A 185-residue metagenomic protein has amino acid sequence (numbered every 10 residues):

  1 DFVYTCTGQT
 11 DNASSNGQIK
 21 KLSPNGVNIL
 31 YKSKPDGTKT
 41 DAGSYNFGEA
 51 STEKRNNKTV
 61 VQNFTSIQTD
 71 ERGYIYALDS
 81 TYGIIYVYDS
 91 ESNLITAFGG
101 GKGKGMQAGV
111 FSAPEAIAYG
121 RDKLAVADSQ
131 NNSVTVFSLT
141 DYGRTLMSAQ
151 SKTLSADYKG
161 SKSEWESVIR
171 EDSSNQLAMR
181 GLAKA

Functional and structural regions predicted by a protein language model:
D1-Y158, S163-G181: Eukaryotic scaffold repeat domains enriched in small/polar residues
K184-A185: Alpha-helical linker/edge segments of TPR/alpha-solenoid repeat scaffolds and analogous pre-/post-domain helices
